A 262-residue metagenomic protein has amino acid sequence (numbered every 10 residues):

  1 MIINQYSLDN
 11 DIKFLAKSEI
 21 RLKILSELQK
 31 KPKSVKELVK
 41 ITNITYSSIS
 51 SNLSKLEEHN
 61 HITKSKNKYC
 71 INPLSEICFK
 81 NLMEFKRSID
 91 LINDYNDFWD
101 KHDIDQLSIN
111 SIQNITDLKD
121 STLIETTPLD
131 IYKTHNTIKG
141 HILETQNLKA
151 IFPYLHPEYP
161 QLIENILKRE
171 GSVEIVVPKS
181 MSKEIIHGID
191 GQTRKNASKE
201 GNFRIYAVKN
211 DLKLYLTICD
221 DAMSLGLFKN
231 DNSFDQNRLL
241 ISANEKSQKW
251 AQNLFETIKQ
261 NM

Functional and structural regions predicted by a protein language model:
M1-D90: Basic, Lys/Arg-rich alpha-helical nucleic-acid-recognition elements, primarily the DNA-binding modules of transcription
Q5, T127-I131, H156: A conditional alpha-helix N-cap/helix-loop micro-motif detector
T63, L216-I218: Well-ordered beta-strand positions
K86-T137, H141, N147: Amphipathic alpha-helical dimerization/coiled-coil segments that flank or bridge DNA-binding/regulatory modules
I138-R194: Primarily the HKD phosphodiesterase
A150-Y154, V177-K179, V208-K209, C219-D220 (+1 more regions): Short His-Asn-centered micro-motif
S180-Y215: HKD-type phospholipase D/PLD-like phosphodiesterase module
I218-M262: Amphipathic alpha-helical interface segments
